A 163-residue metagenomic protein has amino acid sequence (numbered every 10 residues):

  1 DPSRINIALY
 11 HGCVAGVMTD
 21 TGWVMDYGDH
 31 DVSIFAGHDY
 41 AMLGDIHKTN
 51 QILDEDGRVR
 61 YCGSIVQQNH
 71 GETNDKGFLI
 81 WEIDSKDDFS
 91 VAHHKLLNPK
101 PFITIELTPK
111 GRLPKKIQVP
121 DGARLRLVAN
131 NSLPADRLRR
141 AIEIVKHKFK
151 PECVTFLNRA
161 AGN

Functional and structural regions predicted by a protein language model:
D1-R58: His/Asp/Glu-rich metal-coordinating catalytic cores of metallo-dependent phosphodiesterases/hydrolases acting on
I5, D75-K76, G122-R124: Short, surface-exposed beta-edge/turn micro-motifs
G12, G37-G44, E72-D75, F156-G162: Short C-terminal domain-edge/linker segments immediately following a structured domain
G12-C13, G44-I46, S64-I65, A129-S132 (+1 more regions): Active-site metal-binding loops of divalent metal-dependent hydrolases
G28-F35, F78, I117, I142-K146: Short amphipathic alpha-helical segments and helix-helix/interface helices
D31, Q68-G71, F149-V154: Gly/Ser/Thr-rich active-site loops/lids in small-molecule metabolic enzymes that frequently grip phosphoryl groups
Y40, G44-K100, T104-P109: A conserved active-site cap/scaffold subdomain adjacent to cofactor or substrate pockets
I83-N163: Accessory, non-catalytic peripheral segments of nucleic-acid enzymes
